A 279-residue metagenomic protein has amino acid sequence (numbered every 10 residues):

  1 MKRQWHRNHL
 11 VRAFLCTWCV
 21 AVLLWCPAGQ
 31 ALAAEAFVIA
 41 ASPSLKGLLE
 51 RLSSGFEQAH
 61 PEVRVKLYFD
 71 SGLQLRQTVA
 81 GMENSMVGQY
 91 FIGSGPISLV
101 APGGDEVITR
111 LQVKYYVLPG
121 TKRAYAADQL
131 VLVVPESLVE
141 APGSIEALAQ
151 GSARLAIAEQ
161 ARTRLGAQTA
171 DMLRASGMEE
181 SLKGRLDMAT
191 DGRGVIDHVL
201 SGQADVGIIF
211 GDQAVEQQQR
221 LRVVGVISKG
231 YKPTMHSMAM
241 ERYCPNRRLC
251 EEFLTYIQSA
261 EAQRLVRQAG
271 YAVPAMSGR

Functional and structural regions predicted by a protein language model:
M1, P27, F91-G93: Intrinsically disordered, low-complexity segments enriched in small/polar residues
M1-V11: N-terminal secretory signal peptides that target proteins for export/translocation
R3, V22-L23, A204, I227: Hydrophobic transmembrane signal anchors and adjacent membrane-proximal interface regions, especially in viral
H9, T17-W18, A260, G278: Compositionally biased regions
L10-R12, A28, I209, S277: Residue-level recognition of conserved structural "scaffold" positions that shape functional pockets and channels
A13-P27: Bacterial N-terminal signal peptides
P27-A33: Sec/Tat signal peptide C-region and signal peptidase I cleavage site
A33-H60, R64-E83, V87-S98, P102-R279: Exported/periplasmic ABC-transporter solute-binding proteins
